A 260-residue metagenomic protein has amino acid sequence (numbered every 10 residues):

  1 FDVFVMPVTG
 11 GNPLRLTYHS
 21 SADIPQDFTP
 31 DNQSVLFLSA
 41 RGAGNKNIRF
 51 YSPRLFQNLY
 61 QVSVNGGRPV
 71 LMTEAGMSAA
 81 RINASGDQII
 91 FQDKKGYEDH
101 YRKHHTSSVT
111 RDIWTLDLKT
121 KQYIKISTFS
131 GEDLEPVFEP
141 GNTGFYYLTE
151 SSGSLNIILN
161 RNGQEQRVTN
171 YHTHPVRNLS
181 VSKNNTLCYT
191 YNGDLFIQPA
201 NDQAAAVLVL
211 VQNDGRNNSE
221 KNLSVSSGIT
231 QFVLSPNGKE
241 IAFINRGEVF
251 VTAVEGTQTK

Functional and structural regions predicted by a protein language model:
F1-F4, T17-I24, Q33-Y60, V64 (+10 more regions): A flexible loop/linker signature enriched in serine peptidases of the S9 family
D27, R81-N83, V137, L179-S180 (+1 more regions): Conserved beta-strand position repeated across blades of beta-propeller domains
P30-D31, A84-S85, P140-G141, S182-N184 (+1 more regions): Residue-level detector of Asp-centered blade-edge/turn motifs that repeat once per structural unit in beta-propeller
